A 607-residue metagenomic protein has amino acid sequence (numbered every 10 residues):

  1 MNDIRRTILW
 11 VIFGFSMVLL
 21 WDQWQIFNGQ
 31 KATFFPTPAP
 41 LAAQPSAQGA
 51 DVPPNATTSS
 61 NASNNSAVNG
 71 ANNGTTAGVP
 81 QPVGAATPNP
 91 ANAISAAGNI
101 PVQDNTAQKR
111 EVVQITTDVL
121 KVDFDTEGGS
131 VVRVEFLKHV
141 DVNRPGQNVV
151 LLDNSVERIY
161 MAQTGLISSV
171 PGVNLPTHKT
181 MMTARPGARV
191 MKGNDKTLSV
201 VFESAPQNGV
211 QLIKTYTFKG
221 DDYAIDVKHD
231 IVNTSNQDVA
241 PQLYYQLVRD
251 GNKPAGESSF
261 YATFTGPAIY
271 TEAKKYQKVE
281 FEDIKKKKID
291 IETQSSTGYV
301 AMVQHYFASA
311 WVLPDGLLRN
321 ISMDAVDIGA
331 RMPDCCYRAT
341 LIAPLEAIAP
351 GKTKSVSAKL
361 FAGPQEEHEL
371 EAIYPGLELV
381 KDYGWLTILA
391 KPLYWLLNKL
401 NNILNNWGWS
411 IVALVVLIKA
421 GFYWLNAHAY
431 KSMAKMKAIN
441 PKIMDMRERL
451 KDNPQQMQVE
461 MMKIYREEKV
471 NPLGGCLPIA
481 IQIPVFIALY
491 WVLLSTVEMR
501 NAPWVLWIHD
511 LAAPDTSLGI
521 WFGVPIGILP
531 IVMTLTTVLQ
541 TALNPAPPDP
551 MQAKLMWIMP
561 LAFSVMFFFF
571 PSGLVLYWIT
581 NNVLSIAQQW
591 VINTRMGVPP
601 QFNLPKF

Functional and structural regions predicted by a protein language model:
M1-A420, P599, N603-F607: Membrane-protein biogenesis/insertion across secretory and organellar systems
W10, F27-N28, G573-T580: Hydrophobic alpha-helical membrane segments of integral membrane proteins
F15, A480-S495: Hydrophobic alpha-helical membrane-insertion segments
Q23, V210, G351, G421-I487 (+2 more regions): Membrane-interface amphipathic helices and adjacent TM-edge segments
W385-L404, I439, M446, M461 (+3 more regions): Hydrophobic alpha-helical segments of integral membrane proteins, encompassing both true transmembrane helices
L404-W407, V565-V575: Transmembrane helix interruption/hinge and helix-loop junction motifs
A488-T536: Conserved catalytic motifs of ABC-family nucleotide-binding domains
